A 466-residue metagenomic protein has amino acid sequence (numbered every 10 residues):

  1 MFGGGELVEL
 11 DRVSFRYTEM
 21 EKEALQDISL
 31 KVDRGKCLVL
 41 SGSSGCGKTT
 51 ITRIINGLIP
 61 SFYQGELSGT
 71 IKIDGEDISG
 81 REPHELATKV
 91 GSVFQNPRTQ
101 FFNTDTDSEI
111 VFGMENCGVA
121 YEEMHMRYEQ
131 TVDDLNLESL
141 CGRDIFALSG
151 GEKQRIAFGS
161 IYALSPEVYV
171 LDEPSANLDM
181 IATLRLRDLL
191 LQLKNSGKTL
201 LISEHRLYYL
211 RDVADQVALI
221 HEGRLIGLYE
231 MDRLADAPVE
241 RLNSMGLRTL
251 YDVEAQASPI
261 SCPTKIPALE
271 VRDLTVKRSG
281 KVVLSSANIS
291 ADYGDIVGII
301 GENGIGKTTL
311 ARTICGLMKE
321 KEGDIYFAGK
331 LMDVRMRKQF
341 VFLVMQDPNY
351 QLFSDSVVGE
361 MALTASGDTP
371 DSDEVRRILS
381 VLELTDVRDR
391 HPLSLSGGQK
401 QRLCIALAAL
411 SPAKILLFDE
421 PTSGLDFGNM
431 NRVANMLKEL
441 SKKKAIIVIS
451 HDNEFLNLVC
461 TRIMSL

Functional and structural regions predicted by a protein language model:
N56, C315: Helix-to-loop junction immediately C-terminal to a conserved catalytic motif
Q64-E76, G323-R337: Conserved ABC transporter NBD signature motif
E122-L140, P370-V387: Conserved ABC ATPase "signature" region
D144-L148, E152, H391-L395, Q399: Conserved ABC ATPase signature
Y169-E173, L416-D419: Catalytic Walker B motif of ABC-type/P-loop ATPase nucleotide-binding domains
D179, D426: ABC-family nucleotide-binding domains
E204-H205, S450-H451: H-loop/switch region of ABC-family ATPase nucleotide-binding domains
